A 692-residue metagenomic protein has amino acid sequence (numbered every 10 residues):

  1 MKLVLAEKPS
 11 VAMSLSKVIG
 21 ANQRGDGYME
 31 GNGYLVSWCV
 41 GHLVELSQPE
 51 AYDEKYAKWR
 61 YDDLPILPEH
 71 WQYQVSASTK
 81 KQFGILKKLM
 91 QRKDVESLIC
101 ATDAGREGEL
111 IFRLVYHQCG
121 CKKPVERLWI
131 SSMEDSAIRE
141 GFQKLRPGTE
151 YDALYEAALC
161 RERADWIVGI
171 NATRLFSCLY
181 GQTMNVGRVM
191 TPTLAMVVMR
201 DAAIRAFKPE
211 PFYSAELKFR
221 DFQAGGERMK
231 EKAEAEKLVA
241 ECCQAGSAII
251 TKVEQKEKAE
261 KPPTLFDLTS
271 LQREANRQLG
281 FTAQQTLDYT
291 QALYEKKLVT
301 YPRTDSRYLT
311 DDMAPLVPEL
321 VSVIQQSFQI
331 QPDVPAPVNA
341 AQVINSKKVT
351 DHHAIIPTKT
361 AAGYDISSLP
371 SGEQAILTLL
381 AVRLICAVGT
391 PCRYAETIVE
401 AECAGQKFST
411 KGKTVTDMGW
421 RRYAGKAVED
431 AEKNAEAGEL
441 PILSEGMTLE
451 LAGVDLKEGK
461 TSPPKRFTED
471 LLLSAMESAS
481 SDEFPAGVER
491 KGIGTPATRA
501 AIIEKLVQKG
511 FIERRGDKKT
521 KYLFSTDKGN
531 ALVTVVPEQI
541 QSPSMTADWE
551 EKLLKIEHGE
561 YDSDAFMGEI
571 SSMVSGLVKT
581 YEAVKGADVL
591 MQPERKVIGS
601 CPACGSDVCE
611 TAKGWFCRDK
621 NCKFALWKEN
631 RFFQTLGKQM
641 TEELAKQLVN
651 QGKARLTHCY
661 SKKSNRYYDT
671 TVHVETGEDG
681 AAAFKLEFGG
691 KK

Functional and structural regions predicted by a protein language model:
M1, I99-A104, G181-T183, Q255-T264 (+3 more regions): Conserved short loop/turn motifs at secondary-structure junctions
M1-E162, W166, S462-P463: Intrinsically disordered, low-complexity regulatory segments
K2-L3, G25, T79, M90 (+6 more regions): Basic, low-complexity terminal or inter-domain segments flanking catalytic cores
A6-E7, W38-V40, T102, V168 (+6 more regions): Flexible glycine-/small-residue-rich
P9-S16, G33-V36, V40, S76-K87 (+17 more regions): Amphipathic alpha-helical transducer elements in NTP-driven molecular machines
K93, D135-F219, Q255-K256: C-terminal or mid-to-C-terminal helical accessory/interaction module adjacent to the motor/catalytic core
K232-F266, Q272: Metal- or metallocofactor-binding catalytic centers and their adjacent structured scaffolds across diverse enzyme
